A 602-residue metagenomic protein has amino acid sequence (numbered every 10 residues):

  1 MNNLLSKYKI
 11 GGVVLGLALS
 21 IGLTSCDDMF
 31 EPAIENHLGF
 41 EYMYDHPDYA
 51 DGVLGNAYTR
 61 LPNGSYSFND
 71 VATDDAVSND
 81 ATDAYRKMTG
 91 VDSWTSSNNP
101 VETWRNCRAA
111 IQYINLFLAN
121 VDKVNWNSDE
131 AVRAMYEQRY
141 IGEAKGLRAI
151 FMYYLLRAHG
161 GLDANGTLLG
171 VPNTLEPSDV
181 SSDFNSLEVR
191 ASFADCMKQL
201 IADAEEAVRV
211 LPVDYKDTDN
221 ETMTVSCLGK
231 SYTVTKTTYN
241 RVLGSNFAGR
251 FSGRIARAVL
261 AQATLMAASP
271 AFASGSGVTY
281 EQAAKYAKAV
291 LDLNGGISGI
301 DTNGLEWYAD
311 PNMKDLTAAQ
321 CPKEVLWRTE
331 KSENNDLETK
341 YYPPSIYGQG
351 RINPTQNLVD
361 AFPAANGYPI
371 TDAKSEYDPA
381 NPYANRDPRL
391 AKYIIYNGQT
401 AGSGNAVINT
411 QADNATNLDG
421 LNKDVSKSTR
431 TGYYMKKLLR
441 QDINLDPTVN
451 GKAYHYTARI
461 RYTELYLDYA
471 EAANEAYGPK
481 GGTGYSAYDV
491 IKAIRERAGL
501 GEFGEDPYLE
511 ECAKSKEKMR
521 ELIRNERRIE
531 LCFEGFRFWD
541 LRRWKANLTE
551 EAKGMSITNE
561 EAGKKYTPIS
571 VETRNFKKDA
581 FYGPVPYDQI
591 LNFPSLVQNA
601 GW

Functional and structural regions predicted by a protein language model:
N2, C107-A110, A194, Q199-I201 (+7 more regions): Long, intrinsically disordered, low-complexity segments
N2-V13: Bacterial N-terminal signal peptides that target proteins for export
G22-S25: C-terminal motif of bacterial Sec signal peptides marking the signal peptidase cleavage site
D27-M88, N106, I141, G160-N173 (+4 more regions): An aromatic- and glycine-enriched ligand-binding surface/loop that stacks and positions planar moieties
H46-G52, T59, A84-G161, S181-K198 (+6 more regions): Conserved, well-structured interaction surfaces
Y215-S245, I300-K314, T416-L418, G504-E510: Surface-exposed intrinsically disordered loops and tails
Y383, P388-I494: C-terminal substrate/ligand-recognition segments
